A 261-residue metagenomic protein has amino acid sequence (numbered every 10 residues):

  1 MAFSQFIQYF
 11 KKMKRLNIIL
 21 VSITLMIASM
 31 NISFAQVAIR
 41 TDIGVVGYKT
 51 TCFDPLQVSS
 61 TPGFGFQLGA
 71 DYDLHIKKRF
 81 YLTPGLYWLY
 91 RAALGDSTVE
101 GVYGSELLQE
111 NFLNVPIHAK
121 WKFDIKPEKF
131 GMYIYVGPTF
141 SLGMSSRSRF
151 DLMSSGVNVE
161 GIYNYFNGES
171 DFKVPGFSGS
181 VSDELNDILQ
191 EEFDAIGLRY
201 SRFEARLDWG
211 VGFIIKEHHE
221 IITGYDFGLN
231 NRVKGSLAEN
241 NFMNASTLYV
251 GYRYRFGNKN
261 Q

Functional and structural regions predicted by a protein language model:
F34-D71, G161-I162, R255-Q261: Short glycine/proline- and aromatic-enriched beta-strand/turn motifs that initiate or cap beta-hairpins
V37, R79-L82, P127, E217-T223 (+1 more regions): Repeated loop/turn-to-beta-strand initiation elements of outer-membrane beta-barrel proteins
I39-I43, P84-L86, I117, I134-P138 (+3 more regions): Membrane-embedded beta-strand positions of outer-membrane beta-barrel proteins
I43-K49, W88-A92, N111-N114, F123 (+3 more regions): Transmembrane beta-strands of outer-membrane beta-barrel pores
T51-S59, E100-L107, D194-G197, V233-N240: Extracellular loop and loop/strand-boundary signature of outer-membrane beta-barrel proteins
S60-F66, Q109-V115, F130, S201-L207 (+1 more regions): Residues that define the transmembrane beta-barrel architecture of outer-membrane proteins
K120, N244-Q261: Outer-membrane beta-barrel "beta-signal"
K120-S236: Outer-membrane beta-barrel transmembrane domain signature
